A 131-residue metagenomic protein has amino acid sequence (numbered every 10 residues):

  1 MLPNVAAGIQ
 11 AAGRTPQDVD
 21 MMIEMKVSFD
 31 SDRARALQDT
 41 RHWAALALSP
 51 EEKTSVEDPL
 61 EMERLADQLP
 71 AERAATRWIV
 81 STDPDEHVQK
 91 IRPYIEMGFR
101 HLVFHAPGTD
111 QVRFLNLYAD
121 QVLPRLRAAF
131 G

Functional and structural regions predicted by a protein language model:
M1-G131: Active-site-adjacent structural elements that line small-molecule/cofactor binding pockets in enzymes
